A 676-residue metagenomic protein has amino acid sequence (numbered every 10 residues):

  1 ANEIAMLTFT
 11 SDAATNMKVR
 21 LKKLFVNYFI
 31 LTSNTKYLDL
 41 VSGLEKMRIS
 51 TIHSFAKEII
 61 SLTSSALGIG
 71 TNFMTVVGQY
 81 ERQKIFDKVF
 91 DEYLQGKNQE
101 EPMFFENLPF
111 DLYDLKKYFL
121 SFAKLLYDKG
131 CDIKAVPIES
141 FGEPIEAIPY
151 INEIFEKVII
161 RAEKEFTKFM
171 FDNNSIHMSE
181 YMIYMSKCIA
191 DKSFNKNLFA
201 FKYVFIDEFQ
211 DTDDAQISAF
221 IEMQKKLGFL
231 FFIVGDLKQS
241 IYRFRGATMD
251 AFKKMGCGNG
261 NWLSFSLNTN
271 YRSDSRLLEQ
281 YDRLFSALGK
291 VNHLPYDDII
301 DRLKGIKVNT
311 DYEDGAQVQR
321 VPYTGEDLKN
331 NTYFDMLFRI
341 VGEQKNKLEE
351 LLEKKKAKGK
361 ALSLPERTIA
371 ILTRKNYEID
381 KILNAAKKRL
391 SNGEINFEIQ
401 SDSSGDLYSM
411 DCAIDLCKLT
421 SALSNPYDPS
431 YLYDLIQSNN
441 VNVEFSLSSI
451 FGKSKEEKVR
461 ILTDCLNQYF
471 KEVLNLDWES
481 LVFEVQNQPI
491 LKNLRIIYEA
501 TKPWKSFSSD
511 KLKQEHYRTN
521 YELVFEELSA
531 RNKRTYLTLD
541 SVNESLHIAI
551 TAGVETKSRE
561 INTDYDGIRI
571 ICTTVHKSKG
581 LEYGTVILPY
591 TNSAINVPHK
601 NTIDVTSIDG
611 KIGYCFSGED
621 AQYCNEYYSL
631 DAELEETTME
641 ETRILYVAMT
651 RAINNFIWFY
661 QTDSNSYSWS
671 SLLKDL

Functional and structural regions predicted by a protein language model:
A1-V19, K23, N27, L31 (+5 more regions): Conserved motor-region signature of P-loop NTPase helicases/translocases
E3-A5, L67, T71-N72, Y113-F205 (+4 more regions): Accessory N-terminal region flanking or inserted into the helicase ATPase core in nucleic-acid motor proteins
E3-F110, D250-K254, E279: Conserved P-loop NTPase-based nucleic-acid remodeling module centered on helicase motor cores
I49-A56, R82-Q83, F155-Y203, D213-A219 (+4 more regions): Conserved helicase/translocase P-loop NTPase motor core
Q83-D87, P426-E457: Extended, charge-rich low-complexity interaction segments
S448-G452, E456, D566-R569, E619-K674: C-terminal accessory regions
Y536, D540, H547, N596-N625: Mobile, glycine-enriched helix-loop/loop "lid" segments at the mouths of ligand-binding/catalytic clefts that gate
S578, E582-D609, N654-L676: Long, charged, helix-prone linker segments
